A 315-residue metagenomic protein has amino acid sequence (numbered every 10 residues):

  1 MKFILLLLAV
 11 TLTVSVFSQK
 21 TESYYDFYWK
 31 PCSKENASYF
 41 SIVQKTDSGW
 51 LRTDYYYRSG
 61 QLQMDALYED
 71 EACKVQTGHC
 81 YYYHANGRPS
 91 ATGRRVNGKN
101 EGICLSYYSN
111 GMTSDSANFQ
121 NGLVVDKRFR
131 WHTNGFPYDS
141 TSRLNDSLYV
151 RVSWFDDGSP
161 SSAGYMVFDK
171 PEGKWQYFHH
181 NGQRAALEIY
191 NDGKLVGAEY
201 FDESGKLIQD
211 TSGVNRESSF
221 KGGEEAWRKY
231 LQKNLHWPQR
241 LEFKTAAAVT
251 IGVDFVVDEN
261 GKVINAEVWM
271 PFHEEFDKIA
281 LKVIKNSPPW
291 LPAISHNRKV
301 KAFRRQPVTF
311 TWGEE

Functional and structural regions predicted by a protein language model:
M1-Y24, L231: Bacterial Sec-dependent N-terminal signal peptides
Q19-V263, E267-K299, T311-E315: Glycine/tyrosine- and acidic-biased, solvent-exposed loop/turn segments at the edges of beta-strands
A302-R304: Extracellular and select intracellular beta-sandwich modules with Ser/Thr-enriched, small-residue motifs on
